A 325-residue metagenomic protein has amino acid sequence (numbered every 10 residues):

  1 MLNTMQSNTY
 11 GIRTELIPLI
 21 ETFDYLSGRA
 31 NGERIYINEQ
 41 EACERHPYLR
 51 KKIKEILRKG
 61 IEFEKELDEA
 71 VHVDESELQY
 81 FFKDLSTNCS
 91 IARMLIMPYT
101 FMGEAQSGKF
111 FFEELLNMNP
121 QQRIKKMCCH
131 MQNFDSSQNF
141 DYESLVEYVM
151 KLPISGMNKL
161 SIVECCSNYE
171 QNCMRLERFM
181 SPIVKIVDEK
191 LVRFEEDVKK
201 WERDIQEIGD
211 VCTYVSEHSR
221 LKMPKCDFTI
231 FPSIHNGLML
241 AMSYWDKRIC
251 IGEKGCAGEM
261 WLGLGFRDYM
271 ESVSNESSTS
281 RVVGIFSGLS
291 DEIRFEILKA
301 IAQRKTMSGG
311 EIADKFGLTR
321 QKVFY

Functional and structural regions predicted by a protein language model:
M1-K222: N-terminal, charged low-complexity regulatory/assembly segments
R193-F286: C-terminal regulatory or interaction extensions
G284, E296-K299: Pre-recognition alpha-helix immediately N-terminal to the DNA-recognition helix within helix-turn-helix or winged-helix
G288, A300-R304: Short amphipathic alpha-helical elements of helix-turn-helix/winged-helix folds
E292, R304-S308: Short capping segments at the starts of secondary-structure elements
I297-L298, S308-F316: A short acidic, leucine-rich amphipathic alpha-helix
R304, T319-K322: Helix-turn-helix DNA-binding motif, specifically the short coil turn and the N-cap/start of the second
Y325: Base-recognition residues in the alpha-helical recognition helix of bacterial helix-turn-helix
